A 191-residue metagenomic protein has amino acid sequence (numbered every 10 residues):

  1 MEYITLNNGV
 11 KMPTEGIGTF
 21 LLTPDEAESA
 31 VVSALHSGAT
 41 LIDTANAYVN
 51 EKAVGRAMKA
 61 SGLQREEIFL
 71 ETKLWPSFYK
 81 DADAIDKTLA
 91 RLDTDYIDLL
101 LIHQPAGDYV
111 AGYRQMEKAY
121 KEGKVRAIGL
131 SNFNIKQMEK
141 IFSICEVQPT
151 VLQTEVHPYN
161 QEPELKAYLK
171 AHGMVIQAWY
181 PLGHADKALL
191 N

Functional and structural regions predicted by a protein language model:
M1-I68, L182-G183: N-terminal binding-site loop/beta-alpha segment at the start of enzyme catalytic domains that lines or forms
N7, S33-H36, G55-E67, D86-D95 (+3 more regions): Acidic (Asp/Glu)-rich catalytic clusters
I17, A34, I42, V54 (+8 more regions): Conserved, mostly hydrophobic/aromatic
L22-D25, A45-A53, W75-K80, P105-Y109 (+2 more regions): Acidic-and-aromatic substrate-binding clefts and catalytic sites of carbohydrate-active enzymes
L22-L35, F78-D93, A111, I135-K140 (+1 more regions): Short, acidic/polar
A39, T94-I97, V125, P149: A structural motif
T72-K118: Glycine/small-residue-rich loop that forms an oxyanion/phosphate-binding "nest" at active or ligand-binding sites
Q104-N191: Beta/alpha (TIM)-barrel catalytic core signal, keyed to glycine-rich beta->alpha loops juxtaposed to Asp/Glu that bind
